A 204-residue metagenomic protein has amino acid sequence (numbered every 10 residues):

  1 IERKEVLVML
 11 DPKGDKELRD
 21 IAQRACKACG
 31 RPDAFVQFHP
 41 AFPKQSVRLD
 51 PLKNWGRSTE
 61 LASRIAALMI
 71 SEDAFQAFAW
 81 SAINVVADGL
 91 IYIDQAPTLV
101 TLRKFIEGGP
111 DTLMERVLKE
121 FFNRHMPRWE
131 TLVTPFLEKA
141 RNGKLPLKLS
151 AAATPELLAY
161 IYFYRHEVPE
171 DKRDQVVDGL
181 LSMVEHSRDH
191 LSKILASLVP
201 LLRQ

Functional and structural regions predicted by a protein language model:
I1-Q204: P-loop NTPase motor domains
